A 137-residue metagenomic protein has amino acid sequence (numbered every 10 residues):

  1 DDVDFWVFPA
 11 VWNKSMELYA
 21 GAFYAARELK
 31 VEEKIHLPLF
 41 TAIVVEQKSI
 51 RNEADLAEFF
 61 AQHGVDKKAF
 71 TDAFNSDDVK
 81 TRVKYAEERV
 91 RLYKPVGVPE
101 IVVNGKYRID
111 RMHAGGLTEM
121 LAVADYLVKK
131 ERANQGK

Functional and structural regions predicted by a protein language model:
D1-F59, Y126-Q135: Structural alpha/beta surface segment adjacent to cysteine/selenocysteine redox centers across thiol/disulfide enzymes
E58-K137: C-terminal cap of thioredoxin/glutaredoxin-like
